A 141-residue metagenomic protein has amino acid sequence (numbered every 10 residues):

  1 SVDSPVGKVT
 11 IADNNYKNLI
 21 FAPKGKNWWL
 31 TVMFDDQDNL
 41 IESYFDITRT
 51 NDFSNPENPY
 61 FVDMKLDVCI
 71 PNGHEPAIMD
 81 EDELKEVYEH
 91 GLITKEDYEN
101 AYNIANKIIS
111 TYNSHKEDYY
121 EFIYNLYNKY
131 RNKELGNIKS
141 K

Functional and structural regions predicted by a protein language model:
S1-N39, S43-N55, C69: Catalytic core of tubulin tyrosine ligase-like
K17, A22, F45, F61 (+3 more regions): Compositionally biased, intrinsically disordered low-complexity regions enriched in proline and serine
W28-V32, I41, F61-M64, E99-N100 (+1 more regions): Extended soluble regions of mature proteins
Q37, F45-T48, D52-S54, P59-Y60 (+1 more regions): A long amphipathic alpha-helix within ATP-dependent nucleotide-binding catalytic cores
L40, Y44-G91: Conserved, surface-exposed functional patches that form binding/active-site neighborhoods
E83-N106: Short, surface-exposed, low-complexity cationic segments
I104-K141: Cysteine/selenocysteine-centered motifs that mediate thiol-based redox chemistry or coordinate metal-sulfur cofactors
